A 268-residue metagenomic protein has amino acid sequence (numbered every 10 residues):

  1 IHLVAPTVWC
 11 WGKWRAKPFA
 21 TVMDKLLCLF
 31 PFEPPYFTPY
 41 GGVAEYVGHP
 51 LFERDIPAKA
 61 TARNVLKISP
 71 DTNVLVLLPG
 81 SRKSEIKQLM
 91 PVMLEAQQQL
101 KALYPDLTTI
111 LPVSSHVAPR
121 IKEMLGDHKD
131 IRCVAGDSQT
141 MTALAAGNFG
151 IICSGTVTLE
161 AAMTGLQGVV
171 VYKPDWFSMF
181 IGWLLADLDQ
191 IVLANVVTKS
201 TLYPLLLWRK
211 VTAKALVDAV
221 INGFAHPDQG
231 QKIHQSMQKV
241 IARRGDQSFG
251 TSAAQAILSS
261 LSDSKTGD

Functional and structural regions predicted by a protein language model:
I1-D268: Nucleotide-activated sugar donor-binding and catalytic core shared by glycosyltransferases and related lipid-linked
